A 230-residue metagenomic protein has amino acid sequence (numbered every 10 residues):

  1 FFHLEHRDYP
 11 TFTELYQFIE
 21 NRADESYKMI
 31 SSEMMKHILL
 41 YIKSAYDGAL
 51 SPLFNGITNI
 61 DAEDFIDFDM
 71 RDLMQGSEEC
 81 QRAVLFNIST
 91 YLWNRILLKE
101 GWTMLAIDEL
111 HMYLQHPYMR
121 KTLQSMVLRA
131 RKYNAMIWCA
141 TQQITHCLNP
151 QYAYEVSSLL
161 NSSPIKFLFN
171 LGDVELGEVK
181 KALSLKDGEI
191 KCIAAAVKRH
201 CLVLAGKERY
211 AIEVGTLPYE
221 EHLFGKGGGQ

Functional and structural regions predicted by a protein language model:
F1-A135, Q151, C192-A196, C201-K207: P-loop NTPase motor domains
Y118, T122-L217: Conserved ATP-driven motor cores of ASCE-family P-loop NTPases powering translocation/secretion/packaging/pilus
H222-L223: Long, polar/charge-rich, low-hydrophobicity segments
G229-Q230: Acidic, low-complexity intrinsically disordered tails
